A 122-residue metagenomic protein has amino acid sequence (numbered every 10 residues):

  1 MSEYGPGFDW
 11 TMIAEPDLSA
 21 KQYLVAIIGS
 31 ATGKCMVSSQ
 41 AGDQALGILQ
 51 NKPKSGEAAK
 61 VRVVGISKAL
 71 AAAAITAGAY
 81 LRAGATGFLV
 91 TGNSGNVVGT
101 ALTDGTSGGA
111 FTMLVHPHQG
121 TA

Functional and structural regions predicted by a protein language model:
M1-A122: Surface-exposed, low-hydrophobicity beta-strand/loop segments enriched in small/polar/acidic residues
